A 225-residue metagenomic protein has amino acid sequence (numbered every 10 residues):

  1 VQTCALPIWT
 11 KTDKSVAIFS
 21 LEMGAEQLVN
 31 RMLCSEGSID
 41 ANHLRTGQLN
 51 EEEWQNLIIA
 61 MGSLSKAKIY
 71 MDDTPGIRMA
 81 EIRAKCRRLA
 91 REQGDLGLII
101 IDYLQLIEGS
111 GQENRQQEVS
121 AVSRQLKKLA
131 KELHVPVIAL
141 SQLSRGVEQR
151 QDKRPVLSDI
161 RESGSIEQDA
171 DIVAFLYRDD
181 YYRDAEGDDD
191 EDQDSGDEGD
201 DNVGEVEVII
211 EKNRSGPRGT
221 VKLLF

Functional and structural regions predicted by a protein language model:
V1, I58, R87, Q112 (+3 more regions): Alpha-helical transmembrane segments of multi-pass membrane transport proteins
Q2-L6: Short, small-residue-biased leader/transition segments that mark boundaries at the very start of proteins
T10-D95, G109, V221: Cytosolic-facing regulatory segments adjacent to core modules
K11-V16, K66, L96, I101-L104 (+4 more regions): Active-site lining segments that contact anionic ligands and/or coordinate catalytic metals
A17-L21, R88, L96-A139: Helical hairpin unit composed of two closely spaced alpha helices linked by a short loop
L21-M23, L49, Y103-L104, Q142-L143 (+1 more regions): Short, ordered loop/turn segments at secondary-structure junctions
G24-L28, D40, L49-A60, P75-I82 (+6 more regions): Helical mechanochemical/support elements of P-loop NTPase systems and associated helical scaffolds
E118-F225: Phosphate-binding/switch region of NTP-binding enzymes
